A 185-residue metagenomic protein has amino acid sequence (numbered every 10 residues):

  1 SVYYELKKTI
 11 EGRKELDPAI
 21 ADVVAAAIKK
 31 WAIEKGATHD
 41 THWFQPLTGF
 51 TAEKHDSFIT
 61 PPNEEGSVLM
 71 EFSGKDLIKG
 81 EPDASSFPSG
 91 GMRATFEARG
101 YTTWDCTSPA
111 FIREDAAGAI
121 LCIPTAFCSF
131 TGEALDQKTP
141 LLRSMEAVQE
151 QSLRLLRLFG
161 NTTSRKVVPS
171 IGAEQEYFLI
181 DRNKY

Functional and structural regions predicted by a protein language model:
S1-S73, I78-F96: Histidine/acidic residue-rich metal-binding segments in metalloenzymes
A98-Y185: Glycine-rich, acidic/polar active-site loops that bind/position phosphate-bearing ligands
